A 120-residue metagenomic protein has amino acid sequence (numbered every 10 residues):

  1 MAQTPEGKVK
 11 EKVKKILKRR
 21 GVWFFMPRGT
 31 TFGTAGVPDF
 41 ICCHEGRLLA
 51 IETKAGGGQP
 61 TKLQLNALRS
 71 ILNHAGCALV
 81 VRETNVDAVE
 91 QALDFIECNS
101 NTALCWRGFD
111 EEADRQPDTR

Functional and structural regions predicted by a protein language model:
M1-R120: Catalytic phosphate/metal-binding cores of nucleic-acid and nucleotide-processing enzymes, i.e., regions that mediate
